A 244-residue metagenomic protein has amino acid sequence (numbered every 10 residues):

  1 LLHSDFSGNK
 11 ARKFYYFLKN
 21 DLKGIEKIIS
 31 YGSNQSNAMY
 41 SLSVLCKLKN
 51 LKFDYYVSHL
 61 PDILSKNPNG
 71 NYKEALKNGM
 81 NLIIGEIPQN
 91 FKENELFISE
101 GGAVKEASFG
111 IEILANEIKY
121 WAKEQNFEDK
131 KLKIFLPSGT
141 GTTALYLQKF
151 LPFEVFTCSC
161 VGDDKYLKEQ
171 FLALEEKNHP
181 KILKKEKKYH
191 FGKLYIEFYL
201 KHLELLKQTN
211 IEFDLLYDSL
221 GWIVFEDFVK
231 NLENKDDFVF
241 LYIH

Functional and structural regions predicted by a protein language model:
L1-H244: PLP-dependent amino-acid enzyme catalytic core
